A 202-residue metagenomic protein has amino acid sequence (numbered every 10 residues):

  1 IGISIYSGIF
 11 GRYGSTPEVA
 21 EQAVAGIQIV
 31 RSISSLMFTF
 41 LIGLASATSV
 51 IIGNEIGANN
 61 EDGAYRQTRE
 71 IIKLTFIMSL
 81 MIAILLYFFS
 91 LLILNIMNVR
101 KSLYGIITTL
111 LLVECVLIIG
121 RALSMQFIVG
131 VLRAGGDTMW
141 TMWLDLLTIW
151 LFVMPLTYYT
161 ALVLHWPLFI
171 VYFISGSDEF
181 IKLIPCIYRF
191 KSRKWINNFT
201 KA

Functional and structural regions predicted by a protein language model:
G2-Y6: Conserved extracellular-gate-facing transmembrane-helix segments in secondary transporters
S7, G11, V24-S90, R121-T141: Small-residue-rich hydrophobic transmembrane alpha-helices
R12-Y13, I96, G135, V163: Alpha-helical structural context
Y13-A23, V163-W166: Short extramembrane helix-to-coil loop segments that connect adjacent transmembrane helices in Major
E18-I29, L110: Periplasmic/extracellular loop-to-transmembrane helix junction in inner-membrane transport proteins
L41-A45, E114-A134, W140-I149, L156 (+1 more regions): Short runs within selected transmembrane alpha-helices of multi-pass transporters and secretion channels
I52-I118, T160-A202: Short alpha-helical transmembrane segments in multi-pass integral membrane proteins
G63, F152-V153: Secondary-structure boundary/capping motif
